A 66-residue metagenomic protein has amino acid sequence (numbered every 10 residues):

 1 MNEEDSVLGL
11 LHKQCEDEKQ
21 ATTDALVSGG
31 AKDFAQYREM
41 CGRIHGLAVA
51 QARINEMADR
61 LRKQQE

Functional and structural regions predicted by a protein language model:
M1-E4, D59-E66: Short intrinsically disordered terminal tails
M1-G29: N-terminal acidic leader/helix
L11-Q14, G29, A50, R60 (+1 more regions): Low-complexity, intrinsically disordered/propeptide-like segments
D17, R53-N55, Q65: N-terminal processing/targeting junctions
A31-R60: Short, charge-rich amphipathic interface segments used for partner binding and complex assembly
